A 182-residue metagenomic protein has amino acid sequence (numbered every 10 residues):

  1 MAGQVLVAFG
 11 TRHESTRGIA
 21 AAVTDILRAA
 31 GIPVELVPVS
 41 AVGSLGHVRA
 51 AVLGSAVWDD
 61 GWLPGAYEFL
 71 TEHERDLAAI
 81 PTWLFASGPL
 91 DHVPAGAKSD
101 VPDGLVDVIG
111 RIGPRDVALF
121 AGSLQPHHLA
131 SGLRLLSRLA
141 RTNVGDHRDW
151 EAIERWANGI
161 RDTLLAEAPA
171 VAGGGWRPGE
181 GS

Functional and structural regions predicted by a protein language model:
M1-A2, L77: Short, flexible coil/linker segments at domain boundaries that flank nucleotide/cofactor-interacting
A2-R28: N-terminal beta1-alpha1 ligand-phosphate binding loop
G18, I26, A30, E35 (+2 more regions): FMN-binding flavodoxin-like domain, especially the glycine-rich phosphate-binding loop
P38-S40: Catalytic-core regions of hydrolytic enzymes
V42-G46: Short amphipathic alpha-helix with an adjacent loop that forms part of the alpha/beta core around
